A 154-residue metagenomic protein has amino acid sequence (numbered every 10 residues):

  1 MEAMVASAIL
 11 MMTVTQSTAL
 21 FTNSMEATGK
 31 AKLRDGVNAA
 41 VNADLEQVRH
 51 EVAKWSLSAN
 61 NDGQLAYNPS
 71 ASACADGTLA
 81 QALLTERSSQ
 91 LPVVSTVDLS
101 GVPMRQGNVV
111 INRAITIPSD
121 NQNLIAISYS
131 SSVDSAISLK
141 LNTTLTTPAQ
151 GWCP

Functional and structural regions predicted by a protein language model:
M1-A43: Aliphatic-rich helix starts adjacent to a transmembrane/signal segment
D35, A39-P154: Low-complexity, Gly/Pro-rich coil/beta segments used as flexible assembly/activation regions
